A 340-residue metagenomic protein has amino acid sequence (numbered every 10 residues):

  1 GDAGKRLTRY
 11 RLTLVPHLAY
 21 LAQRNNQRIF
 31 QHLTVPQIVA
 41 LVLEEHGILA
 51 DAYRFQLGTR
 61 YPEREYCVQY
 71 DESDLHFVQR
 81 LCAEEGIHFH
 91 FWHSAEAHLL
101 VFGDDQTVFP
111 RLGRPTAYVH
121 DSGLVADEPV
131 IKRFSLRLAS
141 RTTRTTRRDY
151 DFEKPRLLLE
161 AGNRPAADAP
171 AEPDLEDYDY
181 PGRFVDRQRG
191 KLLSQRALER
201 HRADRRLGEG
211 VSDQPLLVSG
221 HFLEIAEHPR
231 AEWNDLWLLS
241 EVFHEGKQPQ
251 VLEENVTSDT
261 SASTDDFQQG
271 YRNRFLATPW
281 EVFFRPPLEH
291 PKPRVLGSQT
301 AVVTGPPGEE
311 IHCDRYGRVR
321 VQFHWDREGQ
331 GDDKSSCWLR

Functional and structural regions predicted by a protein language model:
G1-R340: Amphipathic alpha-helical and helix-coil boundary elements used as assembly and membrane-proximal scaffolds
